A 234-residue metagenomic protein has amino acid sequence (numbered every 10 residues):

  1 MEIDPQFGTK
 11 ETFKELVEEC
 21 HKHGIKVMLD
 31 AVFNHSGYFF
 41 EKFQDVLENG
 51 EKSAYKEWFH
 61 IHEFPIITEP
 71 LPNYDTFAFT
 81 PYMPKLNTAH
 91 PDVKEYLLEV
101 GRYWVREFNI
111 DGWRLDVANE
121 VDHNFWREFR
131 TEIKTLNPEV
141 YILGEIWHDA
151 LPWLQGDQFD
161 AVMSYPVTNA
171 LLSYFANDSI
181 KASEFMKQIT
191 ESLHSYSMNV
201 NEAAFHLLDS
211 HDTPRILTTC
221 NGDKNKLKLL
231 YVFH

Functional and structural regions predicted by a protein language model:
M1-R102, E107, F129, T135 (+1 more regions): Substrate-binding/active-site clefts of carbohydrate-active enzymes
M1-T9, F79-K94, D111-E120, A170-I180 (+1 more regions): The substrate-binding groove and active-site-proximal loops of carbohydrate-active enzymes, especially glycoside
E11, S53, P91-E95, N124 (+3 more regions): Generic alpha-helical secondary structure signal
H21, H35, F40-G50, R102 (+4 more regions): Active-site-proximal helices and loops of the catalytic beta/alpha 8
M28-L29, R114, L143, L207: Generic enzyme active-site microenvironment
F79-P81, F108, Q158, N201 (+1 more regions): Short, solvent-exposed loop/turn segments at the edges of secondary structure
L193-H234: Active-site-proximal substrate-binding groove within the catalytic cores of carbohydrate-active enzymes
